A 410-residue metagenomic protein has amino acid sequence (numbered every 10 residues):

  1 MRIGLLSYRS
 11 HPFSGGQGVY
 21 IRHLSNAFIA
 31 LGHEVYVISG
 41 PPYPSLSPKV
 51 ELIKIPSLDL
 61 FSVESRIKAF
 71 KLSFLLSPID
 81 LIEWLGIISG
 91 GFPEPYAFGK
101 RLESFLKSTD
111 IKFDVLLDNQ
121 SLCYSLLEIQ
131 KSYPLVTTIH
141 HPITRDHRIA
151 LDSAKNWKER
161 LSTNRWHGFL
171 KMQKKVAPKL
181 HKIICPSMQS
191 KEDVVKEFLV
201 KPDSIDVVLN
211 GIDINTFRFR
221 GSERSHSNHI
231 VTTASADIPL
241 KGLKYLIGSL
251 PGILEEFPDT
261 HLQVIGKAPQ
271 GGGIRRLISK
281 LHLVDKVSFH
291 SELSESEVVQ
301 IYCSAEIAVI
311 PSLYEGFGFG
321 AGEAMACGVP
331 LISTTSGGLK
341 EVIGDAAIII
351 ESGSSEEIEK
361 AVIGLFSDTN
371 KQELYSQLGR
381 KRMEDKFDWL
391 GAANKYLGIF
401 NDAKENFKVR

Functional and structural regions predicted by a protein language model:
S65-G90, Q130-K174: Acceptor-binding helix/loop patch of EC 2.4 sugar-transfer enzymes, predominantly nucleotide-sugar-dependent
Q189, G211: Carbohydrate-associated surface elements
E223-K241, I247-L250: Conserved donor-binding/catalytic core segment of Leloir-type glycosyltransferases
R275-S296: Nucleotide-activated donor-binding/catalytic signature segment of Leloir-type glycosyltransferases, i.e., the conserved
E292-L293, Q300-A305: Short alpha-helical donor nucleotide-sugar binding micro-motif in glycosyltransferases
L313: Aromatic "clamp/platform" in nucleotide-sugar-dependent glycosyltransferases that forms part of the donor/acceptor
P330-S333: Short hydrophobic beta-strand element within catalytic cores of glycosyltransferases and related nucleotide-activated
I348-S355, G364-T369: Conserved acidic donor-binding segment of nucleotide-sugar-dependent glycosyltransferases
